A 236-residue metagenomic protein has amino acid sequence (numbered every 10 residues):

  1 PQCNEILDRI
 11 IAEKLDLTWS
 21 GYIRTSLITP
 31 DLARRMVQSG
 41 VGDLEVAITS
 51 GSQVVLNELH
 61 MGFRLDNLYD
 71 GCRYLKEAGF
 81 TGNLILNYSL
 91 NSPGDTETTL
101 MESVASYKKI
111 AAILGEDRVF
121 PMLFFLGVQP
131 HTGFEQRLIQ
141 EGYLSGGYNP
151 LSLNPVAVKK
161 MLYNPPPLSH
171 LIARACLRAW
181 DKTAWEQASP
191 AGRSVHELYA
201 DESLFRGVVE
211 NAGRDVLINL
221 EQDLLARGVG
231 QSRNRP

Functional and structural regions predicted by a protein language model:
C3: Active-site-adjacent beta->alpha loops and helix N-cap segments on the catalytic face of soluble alpha/beta enzymes
L7-L204: A structural motif corresponding to the C-terminal lobe/cap of the Radical SAM core domain
A200-P236: C-terminal non-catalytic accessory extensions
